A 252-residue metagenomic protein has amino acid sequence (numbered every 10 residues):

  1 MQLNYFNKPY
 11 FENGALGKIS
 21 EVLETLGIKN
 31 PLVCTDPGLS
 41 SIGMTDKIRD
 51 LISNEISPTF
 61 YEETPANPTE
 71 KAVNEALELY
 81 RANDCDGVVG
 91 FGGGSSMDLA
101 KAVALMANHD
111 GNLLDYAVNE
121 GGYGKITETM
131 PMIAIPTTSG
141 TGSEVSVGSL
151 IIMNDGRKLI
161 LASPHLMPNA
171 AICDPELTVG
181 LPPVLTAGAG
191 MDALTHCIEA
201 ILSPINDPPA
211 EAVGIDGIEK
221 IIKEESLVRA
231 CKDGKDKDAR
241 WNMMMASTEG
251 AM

Functional and structural regions predicted by a protein language model:
M1-Y61: An N-terminal, well-structured beta->alpha segment
G17, H109-P208: A glycine/threonine-rich phosphate-anchoring loop and its flanking beta-alpha core in nucleotide/phosphate-binding
I28-P31, C85, P168: Local beta-strand N-terminus motif with an aromatic residue
L32-V33, G87-V89, I133: Conserved beta-strand elements of the Class I
P37-S41, S95-M97, G140-T141: Gly/Ser/Thr-rich loops at beta-strand to alpha-helix junctions that form or flank small-molecule/cofactor-binding
G43-N112, L227-A239: N-terminal small/polar loop signature for handling phosphorylated ligands or for N-terminal nucleophile
A200-M252: Active-site segments that bind and position negatively charged phosphate/pyrophosphate groups
